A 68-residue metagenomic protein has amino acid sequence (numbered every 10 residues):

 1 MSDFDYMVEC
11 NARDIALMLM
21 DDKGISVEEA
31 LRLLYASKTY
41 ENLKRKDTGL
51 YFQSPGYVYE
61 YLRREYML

Functional and structural regions predicted by a protein language model:
M1-L68: C-terminal alpha-helical interaction appendages
